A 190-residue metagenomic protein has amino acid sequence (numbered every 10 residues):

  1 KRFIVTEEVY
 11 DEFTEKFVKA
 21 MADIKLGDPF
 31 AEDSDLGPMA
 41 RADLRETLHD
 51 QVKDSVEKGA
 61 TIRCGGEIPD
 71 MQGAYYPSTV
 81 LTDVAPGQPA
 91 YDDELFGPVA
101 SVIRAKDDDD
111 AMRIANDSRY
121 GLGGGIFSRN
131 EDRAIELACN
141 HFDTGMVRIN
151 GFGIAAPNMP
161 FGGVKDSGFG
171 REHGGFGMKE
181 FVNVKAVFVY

Functional and structural regions predicted by a protein language model:
K1-S78, D109-G145: Aldehyde/semialdehyde dehydrogenase
K25-L26, I68, Y75-Y190: Conserved C-terminal structural/oligomerization subdomain of aldehyde/semialdehyde dehydrogenase
